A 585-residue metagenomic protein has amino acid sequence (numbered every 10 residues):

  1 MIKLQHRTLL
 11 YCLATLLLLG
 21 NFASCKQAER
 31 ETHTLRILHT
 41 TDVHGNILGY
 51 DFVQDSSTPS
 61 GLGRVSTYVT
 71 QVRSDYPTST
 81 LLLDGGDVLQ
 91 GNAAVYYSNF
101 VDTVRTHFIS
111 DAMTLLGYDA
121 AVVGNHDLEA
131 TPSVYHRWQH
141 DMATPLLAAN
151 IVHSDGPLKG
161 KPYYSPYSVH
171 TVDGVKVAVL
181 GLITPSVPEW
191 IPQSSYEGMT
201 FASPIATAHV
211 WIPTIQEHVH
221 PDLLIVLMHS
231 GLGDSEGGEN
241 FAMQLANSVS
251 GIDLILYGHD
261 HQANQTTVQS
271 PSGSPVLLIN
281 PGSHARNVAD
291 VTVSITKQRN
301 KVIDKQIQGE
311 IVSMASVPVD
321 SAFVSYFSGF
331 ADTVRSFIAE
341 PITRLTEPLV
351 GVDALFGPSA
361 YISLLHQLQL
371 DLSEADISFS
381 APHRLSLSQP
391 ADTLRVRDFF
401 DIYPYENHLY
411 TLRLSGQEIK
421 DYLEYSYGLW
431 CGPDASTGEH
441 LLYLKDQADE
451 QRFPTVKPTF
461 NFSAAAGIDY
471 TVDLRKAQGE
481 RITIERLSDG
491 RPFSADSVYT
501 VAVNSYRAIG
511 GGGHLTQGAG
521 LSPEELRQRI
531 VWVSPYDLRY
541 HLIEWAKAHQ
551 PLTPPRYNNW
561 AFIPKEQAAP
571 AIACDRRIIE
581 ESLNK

Functional and structural regions predicted by a protein language model:
I2-C12: Bacterial N-terminal signal peptides that target proteins for export
L13-L18: Hydrophobic helical h-region of N-terminal Sec-dependent signal peptides in bacterial secretory/periplasmic proteins
N21-S24: C-terminal motif of bacterial Sec signal peptides marking the signal peptidase cleavage site
K26-S316, F356-L368, S378, G428 (+1 more regions): Acidic, metal/ion-coordinating pockets
R30-R36, G45-S56, S60-Q71, S110 (+5 more regions): Catalytic centers of hydrolytic enzymes
